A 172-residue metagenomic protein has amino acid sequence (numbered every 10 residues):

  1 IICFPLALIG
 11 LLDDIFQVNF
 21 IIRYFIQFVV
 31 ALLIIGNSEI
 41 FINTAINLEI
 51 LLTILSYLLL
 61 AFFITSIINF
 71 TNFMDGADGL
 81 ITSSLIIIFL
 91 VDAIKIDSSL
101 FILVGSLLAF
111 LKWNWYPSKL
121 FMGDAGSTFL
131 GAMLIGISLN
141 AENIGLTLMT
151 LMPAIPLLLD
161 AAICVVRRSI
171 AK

Functional and structural regions predicted by a protein language model:
I1-C164: "…together with the soluble PPM/PP2C metallo-phosphatase catalytic core" -> "…together with the soluble PPM/PP2C
A162-K172: Membrane-water interface of transmembrane alpha-helices
